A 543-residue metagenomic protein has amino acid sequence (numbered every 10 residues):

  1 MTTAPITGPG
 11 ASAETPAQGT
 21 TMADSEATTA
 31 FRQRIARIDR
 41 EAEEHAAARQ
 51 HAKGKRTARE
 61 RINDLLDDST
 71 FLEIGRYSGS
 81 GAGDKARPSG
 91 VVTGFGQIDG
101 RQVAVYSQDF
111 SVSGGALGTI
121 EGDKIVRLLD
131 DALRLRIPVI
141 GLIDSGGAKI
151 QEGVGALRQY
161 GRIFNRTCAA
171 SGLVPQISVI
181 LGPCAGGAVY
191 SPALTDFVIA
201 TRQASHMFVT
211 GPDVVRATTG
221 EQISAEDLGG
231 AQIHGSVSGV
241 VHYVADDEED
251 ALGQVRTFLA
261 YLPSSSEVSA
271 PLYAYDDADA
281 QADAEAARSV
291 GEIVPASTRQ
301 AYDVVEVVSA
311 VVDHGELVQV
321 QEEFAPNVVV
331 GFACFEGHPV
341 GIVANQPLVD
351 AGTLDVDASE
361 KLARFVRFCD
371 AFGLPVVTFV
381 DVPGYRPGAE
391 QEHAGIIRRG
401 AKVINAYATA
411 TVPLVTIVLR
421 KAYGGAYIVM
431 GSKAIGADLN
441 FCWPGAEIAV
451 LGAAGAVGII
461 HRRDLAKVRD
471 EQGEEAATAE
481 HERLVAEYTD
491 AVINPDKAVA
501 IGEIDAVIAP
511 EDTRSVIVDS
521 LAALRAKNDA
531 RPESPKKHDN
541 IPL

Functional and structural regions predicted by a protein language model:
T2-L543: Ligand-binding clefts of soluble mixed alpha/beta catalytic domains
